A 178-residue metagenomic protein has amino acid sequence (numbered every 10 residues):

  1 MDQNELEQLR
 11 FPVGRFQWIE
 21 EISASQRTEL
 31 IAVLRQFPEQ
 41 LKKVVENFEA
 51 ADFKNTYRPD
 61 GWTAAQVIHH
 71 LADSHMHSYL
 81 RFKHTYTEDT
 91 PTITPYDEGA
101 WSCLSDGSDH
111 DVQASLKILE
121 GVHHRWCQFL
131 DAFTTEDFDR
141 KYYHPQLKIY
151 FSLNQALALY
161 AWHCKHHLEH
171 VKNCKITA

Functional and structural regions predicted by a protein language model:
M1-V13, Q17-I19, F53-G99, D139-A178: Short, contiguous alpha-helical
E21-I22, V33, V44, T85 (+2 more regions): Residues that form generic nucleotide/phosphate-binding pockets
I22-R58: Short, contiguous, helix-prone interaction/anchoring segments in small proteins
Q26, V33, P59, T63 (+3 more regions): Alpha-helix N-cap/loop-to-helix boundary motif
Q26, W101-A114, Q146-Q155: Acidic/His metal-coordination segments adjacent to aromatic residues that form catalytic metal sites in metalloenzymes
T28-R35, A65, H69, Q113 (+3 more regions): A generic "alpha-helical surface" signal
A32-E39, V44, S102-D139: Acidic/histidine-rich alpha-helical segments that form the ligand environment of transition-metal centers
Q40, V44-N47, A51, R81 (+5 more regions): Amphipathic, soluble alpha-helical interaction motifs
